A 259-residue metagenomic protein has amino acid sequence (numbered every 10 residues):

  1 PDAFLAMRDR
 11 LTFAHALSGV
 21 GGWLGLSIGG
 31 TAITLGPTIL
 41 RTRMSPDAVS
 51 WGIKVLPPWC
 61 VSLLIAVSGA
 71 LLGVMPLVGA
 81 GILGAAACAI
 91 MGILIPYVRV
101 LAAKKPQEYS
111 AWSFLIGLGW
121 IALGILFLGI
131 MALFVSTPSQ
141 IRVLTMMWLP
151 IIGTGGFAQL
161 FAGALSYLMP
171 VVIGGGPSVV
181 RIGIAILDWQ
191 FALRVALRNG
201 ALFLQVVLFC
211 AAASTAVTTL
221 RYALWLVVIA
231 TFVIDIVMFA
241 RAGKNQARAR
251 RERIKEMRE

Functional and structural regions predicted by a protein language model:
P1-E259: Hydrophobic alpha-helical transmembrane segments of multi-pass integral membrane proteins
